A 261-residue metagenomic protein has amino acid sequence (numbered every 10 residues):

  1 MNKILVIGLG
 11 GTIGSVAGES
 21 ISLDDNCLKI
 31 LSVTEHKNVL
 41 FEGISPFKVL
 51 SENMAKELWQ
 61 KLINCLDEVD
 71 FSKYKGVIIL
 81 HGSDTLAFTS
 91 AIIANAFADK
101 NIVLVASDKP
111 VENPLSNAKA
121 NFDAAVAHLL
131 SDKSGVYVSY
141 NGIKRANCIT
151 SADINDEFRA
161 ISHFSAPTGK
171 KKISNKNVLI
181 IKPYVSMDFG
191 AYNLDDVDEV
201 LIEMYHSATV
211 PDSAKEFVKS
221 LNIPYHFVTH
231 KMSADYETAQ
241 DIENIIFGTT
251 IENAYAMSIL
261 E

Functional and structural regions predicted by a protein language model:
N2-E261: Active-site histidine-anchored catalytic micro-motif
